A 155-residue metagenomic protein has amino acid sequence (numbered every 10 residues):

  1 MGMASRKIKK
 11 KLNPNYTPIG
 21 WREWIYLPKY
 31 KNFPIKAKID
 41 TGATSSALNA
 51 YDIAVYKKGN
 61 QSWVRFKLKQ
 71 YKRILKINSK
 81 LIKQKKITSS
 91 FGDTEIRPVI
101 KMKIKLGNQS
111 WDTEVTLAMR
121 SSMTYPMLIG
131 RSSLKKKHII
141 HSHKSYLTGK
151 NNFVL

Functional and structural regions predicted by a protein language model:
G2-L155: Pepsin/retropepsin-fold aspartyl endopeptidases
